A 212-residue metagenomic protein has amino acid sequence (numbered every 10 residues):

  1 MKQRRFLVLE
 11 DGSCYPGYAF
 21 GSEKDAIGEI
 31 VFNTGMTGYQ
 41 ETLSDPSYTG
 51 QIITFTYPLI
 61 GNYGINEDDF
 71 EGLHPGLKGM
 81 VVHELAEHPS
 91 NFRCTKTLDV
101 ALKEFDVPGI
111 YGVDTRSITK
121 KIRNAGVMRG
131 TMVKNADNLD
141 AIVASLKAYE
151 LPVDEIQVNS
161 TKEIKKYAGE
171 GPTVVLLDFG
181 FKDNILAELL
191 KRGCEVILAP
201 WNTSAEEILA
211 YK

Functional and structural regions predicted by a protein language model:
M1-E206, A210: RNA-binding accessory domains that recognize and position tRNA/RNA substrates
